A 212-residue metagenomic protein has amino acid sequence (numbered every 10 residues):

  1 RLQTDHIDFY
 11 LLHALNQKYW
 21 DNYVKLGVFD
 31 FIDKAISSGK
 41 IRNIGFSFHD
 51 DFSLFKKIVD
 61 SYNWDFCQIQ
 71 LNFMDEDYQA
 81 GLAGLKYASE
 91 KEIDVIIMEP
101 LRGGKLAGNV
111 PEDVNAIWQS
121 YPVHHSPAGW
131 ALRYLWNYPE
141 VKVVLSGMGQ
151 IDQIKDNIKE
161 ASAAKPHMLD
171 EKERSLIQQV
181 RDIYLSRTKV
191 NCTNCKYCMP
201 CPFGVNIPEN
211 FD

Functional and structural regions predicted by a protein language model:
R1-L101, N109-N115, P122-V123, W136-N137: Glycine/proline-rich, positively charged, aromatic-decorated active-site loop/lid region on the catalytic face
K34, S61, L82-D212: Structured C-terminal cap/extension of enzyme domains
